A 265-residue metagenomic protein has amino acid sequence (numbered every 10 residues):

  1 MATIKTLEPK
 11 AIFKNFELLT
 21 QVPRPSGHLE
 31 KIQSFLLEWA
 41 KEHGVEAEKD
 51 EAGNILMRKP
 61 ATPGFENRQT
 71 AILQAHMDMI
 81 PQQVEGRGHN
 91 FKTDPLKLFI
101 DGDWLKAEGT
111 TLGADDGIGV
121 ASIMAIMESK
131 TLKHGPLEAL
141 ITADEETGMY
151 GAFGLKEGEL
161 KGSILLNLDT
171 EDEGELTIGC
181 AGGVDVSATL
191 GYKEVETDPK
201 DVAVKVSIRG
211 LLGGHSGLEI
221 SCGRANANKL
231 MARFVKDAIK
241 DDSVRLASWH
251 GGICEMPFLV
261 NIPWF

Functional and structural regions predicted by a protein language model:
A2-D103: Acidic/His- and Gly-rich active-site-bordering loop/insert found across diverse amide/peptide-bond hydrolases
L7-K14, G27, K31, F35 (+8 more regions): Conserved active-site and cofactor/substrate-binding residues in soluble primary-metabolism enzymes
F13, E17, L37, V120-M127 (+3 more regions): Predominant activation on well-ordered alpha-helical scaffold segments within soluble catalytic domains
L19-V22, H43, S129-K133, F234-D241: Change "in soluble alpha/beta enzymes" to "in soluble alpha/beta proteins
P23, P95-L96, D101-K106, T110 (+2 more regions): Midchain, well-structured core segments that form catalytic/ion-binding scaffolds
D50-A52, T142, W249: Conserved beta-strand termini and adjacent loop/short-helix elements that scaffold enzyme active sites in alpha/beta
F65-P136, I141-T147, A152-S163, A203: Active-site metal-coordination/substrate-binding segment of hydrolases, especially metallo-dependent peptidases
